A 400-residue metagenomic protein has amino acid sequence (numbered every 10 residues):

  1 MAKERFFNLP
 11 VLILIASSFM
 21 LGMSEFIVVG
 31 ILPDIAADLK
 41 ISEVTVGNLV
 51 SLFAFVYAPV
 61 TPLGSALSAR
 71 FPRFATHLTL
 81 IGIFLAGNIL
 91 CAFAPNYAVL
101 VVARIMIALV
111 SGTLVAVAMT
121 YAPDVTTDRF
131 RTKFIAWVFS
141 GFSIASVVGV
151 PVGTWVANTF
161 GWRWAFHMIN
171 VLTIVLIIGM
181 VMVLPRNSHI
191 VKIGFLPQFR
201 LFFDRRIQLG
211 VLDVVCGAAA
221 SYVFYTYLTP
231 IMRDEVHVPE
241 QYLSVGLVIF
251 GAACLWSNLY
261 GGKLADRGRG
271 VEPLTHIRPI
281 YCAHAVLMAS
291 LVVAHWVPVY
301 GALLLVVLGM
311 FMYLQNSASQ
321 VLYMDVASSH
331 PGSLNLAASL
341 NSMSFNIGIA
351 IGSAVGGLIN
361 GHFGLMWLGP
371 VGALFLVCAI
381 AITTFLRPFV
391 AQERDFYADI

Functional and structural regions predicted by a protein language model:
K40, P72, F93-V99, H237 (+1 more regions): Helix-breaking motifs and short loop linkers at transmembrane-helix boundaries and internal kinks in secondary membrane
P59-P95: Conserved MFS/SLC helix-loop-helix module at the cytosolic interface between two early adjacent transmembrane helices
T61-P72, N258-V271, N360: Helix-to-loop junctions at the C-terminal end of transmembrane segments in multipass secondary transporters
H77, L100, L274-I277: Primarily marks hydrophobic transmembrane alpha-helices of the MFS/SLC 12-helix fold
G87-L90, A98-I107, V299-V307: Paired small-residue
V99, T127-L184, Y227-D234, P239: Helix-loop-helix hairpin linking two adjacent transmembrane segments in secondary transporters
A103-G141: Cytoplasmic helix-loop-helix junction between adjacent transmembrane helices in 12-TM secondary transporters
V326, P331-F363: A late C-terminal transmembrane helix in Major Facilitator Superfamily
